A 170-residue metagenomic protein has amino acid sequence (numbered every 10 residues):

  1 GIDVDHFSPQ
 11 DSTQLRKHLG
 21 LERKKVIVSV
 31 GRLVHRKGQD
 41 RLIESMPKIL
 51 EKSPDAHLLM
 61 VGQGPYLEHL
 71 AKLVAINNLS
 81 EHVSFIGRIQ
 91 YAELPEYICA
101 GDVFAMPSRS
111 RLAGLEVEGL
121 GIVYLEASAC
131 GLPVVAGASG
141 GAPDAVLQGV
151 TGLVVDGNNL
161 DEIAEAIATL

Functional and structural regions predicted by a protein language model:
G1-H6, P65: Short beta-strand->alpha-helix junction loop in the catalytic core of nucleotide-activated group-transfer enzymes
S8-G20: A short helix/loop element that forms part of the nucleotide-sugar donor recognition site in Leloir-type
L21-K37, I43-P47, L59: Conserved donor-binding/catalytic core segment of Leloir-type glycosyltransferases
V61, E68-E93, V103: Nucleotide-activated donor-binding/catalytic signature segment of Leloir-type glycosyltransferases, i.e., the conserved
C99-V117, L132: Acidic donor-binding loop of glycosyltransferase active sites
E116-Y124, A142: Short glycine/serine-rich donor-binding loops of glycosyltransferases
Y124, A129, P133-A136, V146: Short hydrophobic beta-strand element within catalytic cores of glycosyltransferases and related nucleotide-activated
A138, L147-G149, L153-L160, A168-L170: Conserved acidic donor-binding segment of nucleotide-sugar-dependent glycosyltransferases
